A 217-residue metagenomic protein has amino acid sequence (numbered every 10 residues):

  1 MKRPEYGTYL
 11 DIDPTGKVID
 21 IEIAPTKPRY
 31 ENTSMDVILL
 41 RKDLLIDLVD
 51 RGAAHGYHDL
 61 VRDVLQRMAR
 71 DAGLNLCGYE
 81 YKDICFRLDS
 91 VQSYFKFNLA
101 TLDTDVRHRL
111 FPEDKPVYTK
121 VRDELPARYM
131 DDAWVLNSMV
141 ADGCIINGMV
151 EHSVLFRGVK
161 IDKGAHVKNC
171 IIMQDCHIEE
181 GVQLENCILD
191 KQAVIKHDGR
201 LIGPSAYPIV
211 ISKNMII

Functional and structural regions predicted by a protein language model:
M1-D43: Conserved core of the sugar-phosphate nucleotidyltransferase
T33, V49-R51: A short secondary-structure junction signal
D43, R51-I217: Left-handed beta-helix
